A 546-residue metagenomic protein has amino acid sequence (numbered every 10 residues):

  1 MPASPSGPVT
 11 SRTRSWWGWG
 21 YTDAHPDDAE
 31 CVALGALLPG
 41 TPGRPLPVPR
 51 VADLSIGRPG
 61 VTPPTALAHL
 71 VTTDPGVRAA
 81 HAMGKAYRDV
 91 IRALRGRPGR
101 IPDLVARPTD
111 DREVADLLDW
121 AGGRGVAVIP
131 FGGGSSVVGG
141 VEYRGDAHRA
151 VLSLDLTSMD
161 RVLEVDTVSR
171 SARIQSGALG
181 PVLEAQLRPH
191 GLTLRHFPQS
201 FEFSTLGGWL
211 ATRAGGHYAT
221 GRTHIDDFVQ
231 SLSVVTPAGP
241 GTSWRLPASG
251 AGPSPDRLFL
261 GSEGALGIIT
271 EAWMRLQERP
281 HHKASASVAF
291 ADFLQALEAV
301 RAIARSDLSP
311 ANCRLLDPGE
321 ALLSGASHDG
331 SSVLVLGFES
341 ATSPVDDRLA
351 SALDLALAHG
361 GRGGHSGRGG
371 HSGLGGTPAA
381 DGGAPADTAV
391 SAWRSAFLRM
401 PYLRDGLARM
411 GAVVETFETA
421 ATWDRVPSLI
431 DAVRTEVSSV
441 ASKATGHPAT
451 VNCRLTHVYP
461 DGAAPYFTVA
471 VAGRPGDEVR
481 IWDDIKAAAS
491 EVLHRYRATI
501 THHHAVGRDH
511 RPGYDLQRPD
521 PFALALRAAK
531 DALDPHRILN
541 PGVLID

Functional and structural regions predicted by a protein language model:
M1-D119, V137-R170, P318-S327, A389-E415 (+2 more regions): N-terminal flexible segment immediately upstream of the FAD-binding catalytic core in FAD-dependent oxidoreductases
P47, T65, H69-A93, E278 (+5 more regions): C-terminal substrate-recognition/cap domain of FAD-linked oxidoreductases
L154, Q230-V234, R257-G261, G267-L276 (+4 more regions): Short beta-strand elements
D160-R314, H371-T377, I538: FAD-binding subdomain of flavoenzyme oxidoreductases
G507-D546: Activity-critical C-terminal alpha-helical subdomain
